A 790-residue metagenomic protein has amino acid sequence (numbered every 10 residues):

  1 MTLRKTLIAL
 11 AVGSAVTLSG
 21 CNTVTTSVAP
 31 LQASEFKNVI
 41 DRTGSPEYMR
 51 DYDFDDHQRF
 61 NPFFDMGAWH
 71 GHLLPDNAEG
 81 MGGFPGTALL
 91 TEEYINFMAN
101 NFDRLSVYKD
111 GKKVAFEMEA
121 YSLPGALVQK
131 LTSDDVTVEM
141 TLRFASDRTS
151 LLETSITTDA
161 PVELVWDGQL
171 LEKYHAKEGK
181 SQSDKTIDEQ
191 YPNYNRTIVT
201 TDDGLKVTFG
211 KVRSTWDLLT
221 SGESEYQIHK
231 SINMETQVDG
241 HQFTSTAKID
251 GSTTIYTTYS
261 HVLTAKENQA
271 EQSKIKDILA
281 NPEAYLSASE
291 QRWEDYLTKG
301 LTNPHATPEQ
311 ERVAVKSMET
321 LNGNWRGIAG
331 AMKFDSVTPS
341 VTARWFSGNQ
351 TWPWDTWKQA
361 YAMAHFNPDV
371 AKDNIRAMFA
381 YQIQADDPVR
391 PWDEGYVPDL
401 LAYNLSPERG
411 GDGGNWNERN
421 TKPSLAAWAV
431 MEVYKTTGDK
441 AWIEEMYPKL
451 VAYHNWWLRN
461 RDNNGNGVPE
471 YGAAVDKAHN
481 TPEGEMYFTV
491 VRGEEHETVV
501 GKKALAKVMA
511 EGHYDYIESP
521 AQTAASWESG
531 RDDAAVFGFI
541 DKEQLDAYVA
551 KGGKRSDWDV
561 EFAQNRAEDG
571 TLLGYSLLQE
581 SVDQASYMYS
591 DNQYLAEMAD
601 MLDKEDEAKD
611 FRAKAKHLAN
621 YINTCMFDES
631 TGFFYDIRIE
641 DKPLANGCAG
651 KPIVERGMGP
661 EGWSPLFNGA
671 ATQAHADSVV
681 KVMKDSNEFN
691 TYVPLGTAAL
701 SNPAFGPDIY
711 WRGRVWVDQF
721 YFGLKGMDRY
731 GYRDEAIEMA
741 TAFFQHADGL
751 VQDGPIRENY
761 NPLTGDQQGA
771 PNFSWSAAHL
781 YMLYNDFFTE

Functional and structural regions predicted by a protein language model:
M1-T23: Gram-negative bacterial Sec-dependent N-terminal signal peptides
C21-E309, S347, W354, H365-D369 (+3 more regions): Terminal accessory carbohydrate-recognition/targeting modules of carbohydrate-active enzymes
V28-N96, N415-T436, G467, F627-D685 (+1 more regions): C-terminal capping/lid segments that line or modulate ligand- or cofactor-binding pockets
F116-S122, N303-F346, E688-L695: Conserved oxyanion/phosphate-binding beta-strand-loop segments in alpha/beta enzyme cores
K248-S252, Y256-K276, T342-Q350, E394-L425 (+7 more regions): The feature captures the catalytic groove of carbohydrate-active enzymes
A270-R292, Y296, E309-K316, N367-Y381 (+6 more regions): Extended, well-ordered alpha-helical scaffold segments
A331-S340, N367-E483, Y621-R638, E688-F705 (+2 more regions): Helix-terminus loop motifs that line ligand-binding clefts
N349-D386, G662-T672, F720-R733, A740: Alpha-helical support elements that line or immediately flank enzyme active sites and cofactor-binding pockets
